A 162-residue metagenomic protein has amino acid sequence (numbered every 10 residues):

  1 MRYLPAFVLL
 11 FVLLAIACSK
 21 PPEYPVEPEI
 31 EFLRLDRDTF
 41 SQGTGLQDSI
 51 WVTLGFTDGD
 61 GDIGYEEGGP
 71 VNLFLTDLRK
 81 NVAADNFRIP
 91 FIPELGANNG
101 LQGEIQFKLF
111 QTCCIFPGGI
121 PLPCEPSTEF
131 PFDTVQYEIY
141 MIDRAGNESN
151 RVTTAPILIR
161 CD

Functional and structural regions predicted by a protein language model:
M1-P5: Positively charged n-region of N-terminal signal peptides that target proteins for export
L9-L10: Short, low-complexity S/T/E/D/G/P-rich linear segments that nucleate or cap local secondary structure
L14-A17: C-terminal motif of bacterial Sec signal peptides marking the signal peptidase cleavage site
K20-D162: Non-catalytic macromolecular-recognition regions in eukaryotic signaling proteins
